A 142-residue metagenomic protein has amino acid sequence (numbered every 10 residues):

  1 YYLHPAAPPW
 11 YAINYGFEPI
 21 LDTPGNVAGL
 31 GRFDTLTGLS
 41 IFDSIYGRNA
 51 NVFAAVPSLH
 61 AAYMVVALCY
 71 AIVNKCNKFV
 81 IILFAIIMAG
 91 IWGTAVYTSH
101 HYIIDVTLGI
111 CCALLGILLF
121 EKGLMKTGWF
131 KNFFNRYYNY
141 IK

Functional and structural regions predicted by a protein language model:
Y1, V80-Y97: Small-polar-interrupted transmembrane alpha-helices in polytopic inner-membrane proteins
Y1-Y2, A6, V73, V96 (+1 more regions): Short hydrophobic alpha-helical membrane-anchoring segments
Y2-V73: Membrane-interfacial catalytic/cofactor-binding modules of polytopic membrane enzymes
P5-I13, A55, G90-G116: Interfacial helix-loop-helix junctions of multi-pass membrane proteins
G16-E18, I86-G90, G109-L114, W129-F133: Active/binding-pocket-proximal capping segment
S58-A62, F79-I86, V106: Alpha-helical transmembrane segments
A61-K78, C111-F120: Membrane-interfacial alpha-helical segments at the cytosolic side of multi-pass membrane proteins
L119-K142: Membrane-proximal cytoplasmic C-terminal regulatory module of class A 7TM GPCRs
